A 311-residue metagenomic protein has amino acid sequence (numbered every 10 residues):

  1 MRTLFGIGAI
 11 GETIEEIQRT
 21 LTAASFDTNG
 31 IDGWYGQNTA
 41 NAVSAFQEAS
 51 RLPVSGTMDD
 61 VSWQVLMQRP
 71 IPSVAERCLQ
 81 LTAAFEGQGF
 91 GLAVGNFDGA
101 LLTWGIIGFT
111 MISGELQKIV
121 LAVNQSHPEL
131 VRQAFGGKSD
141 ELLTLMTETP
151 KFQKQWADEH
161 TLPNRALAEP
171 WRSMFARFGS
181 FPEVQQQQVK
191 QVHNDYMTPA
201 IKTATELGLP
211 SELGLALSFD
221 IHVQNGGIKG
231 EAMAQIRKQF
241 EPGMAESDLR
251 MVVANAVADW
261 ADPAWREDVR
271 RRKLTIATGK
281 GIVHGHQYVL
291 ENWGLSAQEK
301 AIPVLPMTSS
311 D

Functional and structural regions predicted by a protein language model:
M1-G33, T203: Acidic, Ser/Thr/Pro/Gly-enriched interdomain connector segments
Q18, V43-F46, T82: Conserved hydrophobic/aromatic packing and binding residues within compact polymer-binding modules
A40: Short, well-ordered surface patches within globular domains
Q64-V74: Intrinsically disordered, low-complexity Ser/Thr-rich linker and spacer segments in cell-wall-related proteins
E76-Q88, L217-D220: Short, functionally critical alpha-helical segments immediately adjacent to catalytic or ligand/cofactor-binding
G91-L217, V289-S309: Acidic, aromatic-lined catalytic clefts of primarily extracellular/periplasmic carbohydrate-active enzymes that remodel
A234-D311: Low-complexity, Gly/Ser/Thr/Pro-rich intrinsically disordered linker/tail segments
